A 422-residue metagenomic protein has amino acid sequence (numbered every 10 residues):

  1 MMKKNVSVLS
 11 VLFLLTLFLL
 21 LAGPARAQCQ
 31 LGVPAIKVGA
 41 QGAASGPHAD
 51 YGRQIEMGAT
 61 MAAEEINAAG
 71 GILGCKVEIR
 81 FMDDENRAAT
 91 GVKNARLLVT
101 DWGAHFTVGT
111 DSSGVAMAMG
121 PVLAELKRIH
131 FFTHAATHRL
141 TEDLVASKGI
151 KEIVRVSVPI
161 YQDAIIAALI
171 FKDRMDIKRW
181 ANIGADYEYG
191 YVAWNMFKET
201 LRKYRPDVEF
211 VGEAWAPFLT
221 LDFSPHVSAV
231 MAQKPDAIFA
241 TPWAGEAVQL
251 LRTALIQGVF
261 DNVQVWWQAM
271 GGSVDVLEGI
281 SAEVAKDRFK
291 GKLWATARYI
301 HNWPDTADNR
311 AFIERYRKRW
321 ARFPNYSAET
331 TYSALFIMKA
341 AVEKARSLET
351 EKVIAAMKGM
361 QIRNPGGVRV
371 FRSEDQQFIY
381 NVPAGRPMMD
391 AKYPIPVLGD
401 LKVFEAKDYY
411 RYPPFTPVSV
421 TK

Functional and structural regions predicted by a protein language model:
M1-F13: Bacterial N-terminal signal peptides that target proteins for export
S10-A22: Bacterial N-terminal signal peptides
C29-Q30, A35, D50-M57, A69-E142 (+2 more regions): Beta-alpha junction/loop-to-helix N-cap segments that form part of ligand/metal-binding clefts
Q30-G58, M82-A89, D111-S112, I183-V192 (+2 more regions): Extracytoplasmic "Venus flytrap"
L98-D111, F131-H134, A181-G184, K234-A244 (+3 more regions): Periplasmic-binding protein-like
A104-E213, W266-R288: Extracytoplasmic ligand/sensor domains, especially the bilobed periplasmic-binding protein
V122, W194-R298: Extracellular/periplasmic bilobed ligand-binding domains
A254-Y332, E343-L348, P387, A391 (+1 more regions): Extracellular/periplasmic periplasmic-binding protein-like sensory domains
